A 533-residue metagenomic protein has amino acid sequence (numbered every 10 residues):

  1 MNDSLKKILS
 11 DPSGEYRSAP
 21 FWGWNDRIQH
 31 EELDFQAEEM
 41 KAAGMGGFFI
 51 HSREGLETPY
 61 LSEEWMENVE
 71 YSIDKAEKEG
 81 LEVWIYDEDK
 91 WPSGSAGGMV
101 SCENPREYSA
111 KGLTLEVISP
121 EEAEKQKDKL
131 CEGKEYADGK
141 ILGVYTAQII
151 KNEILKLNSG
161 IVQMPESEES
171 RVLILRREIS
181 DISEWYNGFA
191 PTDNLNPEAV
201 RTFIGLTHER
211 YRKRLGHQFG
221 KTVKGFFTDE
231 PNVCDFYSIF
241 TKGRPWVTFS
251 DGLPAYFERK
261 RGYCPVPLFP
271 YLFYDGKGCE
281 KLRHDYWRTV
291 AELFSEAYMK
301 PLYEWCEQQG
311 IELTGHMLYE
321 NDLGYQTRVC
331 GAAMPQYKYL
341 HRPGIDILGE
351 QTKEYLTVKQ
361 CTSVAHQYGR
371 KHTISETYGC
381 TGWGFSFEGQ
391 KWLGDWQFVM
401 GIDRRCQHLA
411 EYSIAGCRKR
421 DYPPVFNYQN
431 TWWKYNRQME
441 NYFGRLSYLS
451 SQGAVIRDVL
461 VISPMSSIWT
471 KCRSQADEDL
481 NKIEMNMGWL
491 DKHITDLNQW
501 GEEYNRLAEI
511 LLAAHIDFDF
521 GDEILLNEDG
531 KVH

Functional and structural regions predicted by a protein language model:
M1-E15, E31: N-terminal carbohydrate-binding accessory modules
S4-K6, A37, K41: N-terminal regions that are enriched for targeting/export leaders and immediately downstream pro/stem segments
I8-G14, V162-P165, S447-A454: Short boundary motifs at domain starts and secondary-structure transition points
G14-F21, I50-G55, S183-D193: Acidic/histidine-rich, surface-exposed loop or edge segments in extracytoplasmic proteins
Y16-A19, Q29-F35, G47-F48, Y60-G98 (+5 more regions): Carbohydrate-binding surfaces of carbohydrate-active enzymes
W24-N25: Alpha-helical support elements that line or immediately flank enzyme active sites and cofactor-binding pockets
M40-F48, E168-I182, C264-Y271: Short coil-to-beta-strand
S95-H217: Catalytic and substrate-binding clefts that recognize carbohydrates or anionic sugar/phosphate headgroups
